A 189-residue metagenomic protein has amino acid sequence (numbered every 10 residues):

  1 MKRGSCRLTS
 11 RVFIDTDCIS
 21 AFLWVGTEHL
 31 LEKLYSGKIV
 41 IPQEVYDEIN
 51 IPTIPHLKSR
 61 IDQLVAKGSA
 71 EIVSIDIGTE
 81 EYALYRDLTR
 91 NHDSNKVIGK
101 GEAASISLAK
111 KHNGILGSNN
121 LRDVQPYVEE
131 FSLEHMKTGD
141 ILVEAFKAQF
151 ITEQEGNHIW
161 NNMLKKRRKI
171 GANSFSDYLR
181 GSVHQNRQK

Functional and structural regions predicted by a protein language model:
K2-L108, H112-G114, V124-Q125, N157-N161 (+1 more regions): Active-site-proximal, substrate-binding regions of enzyme catalytic domains and RNA-binding/basic surfaces
I39-V40, L133-L142: Short hydrophobic/aromatic-enriched beta-strand-loop microsegments
L116-N119: Acidic beta-strand-to-loop metal/phosphate-binding motif
R122-Q125, V143: Positions that flank functional sites
T138-T152: Long, charge-dense
L164-K165: C-terminal engagement/docking regions of AAA+ P-loop ATPases
